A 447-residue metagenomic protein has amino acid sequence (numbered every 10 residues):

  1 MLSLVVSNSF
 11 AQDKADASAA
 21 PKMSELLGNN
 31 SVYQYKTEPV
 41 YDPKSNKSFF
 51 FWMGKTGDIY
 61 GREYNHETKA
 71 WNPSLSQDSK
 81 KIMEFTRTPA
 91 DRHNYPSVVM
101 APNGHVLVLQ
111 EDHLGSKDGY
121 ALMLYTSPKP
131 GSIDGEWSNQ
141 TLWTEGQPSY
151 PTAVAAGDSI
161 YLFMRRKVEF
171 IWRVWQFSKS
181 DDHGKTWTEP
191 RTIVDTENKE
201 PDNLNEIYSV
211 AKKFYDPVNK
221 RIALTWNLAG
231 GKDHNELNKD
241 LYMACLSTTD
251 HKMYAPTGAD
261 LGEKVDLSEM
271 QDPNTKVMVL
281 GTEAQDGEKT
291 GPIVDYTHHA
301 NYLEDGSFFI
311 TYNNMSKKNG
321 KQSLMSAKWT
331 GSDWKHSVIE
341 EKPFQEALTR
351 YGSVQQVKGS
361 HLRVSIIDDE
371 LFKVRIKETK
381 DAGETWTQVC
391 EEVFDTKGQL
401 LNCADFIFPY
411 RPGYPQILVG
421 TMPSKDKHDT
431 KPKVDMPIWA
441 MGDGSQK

Functional and structural regions predicted by a protein language model:
M1-S7: Bacterial N-terminal signal peptides
N8-Q12: Signal peptide processing junction and immediate N-terminal pro/mature segment of secreted/exported proteins
D13-K447: Extracellular, repeat-based ectodomains that mediate carbohydrate processing or recognition
